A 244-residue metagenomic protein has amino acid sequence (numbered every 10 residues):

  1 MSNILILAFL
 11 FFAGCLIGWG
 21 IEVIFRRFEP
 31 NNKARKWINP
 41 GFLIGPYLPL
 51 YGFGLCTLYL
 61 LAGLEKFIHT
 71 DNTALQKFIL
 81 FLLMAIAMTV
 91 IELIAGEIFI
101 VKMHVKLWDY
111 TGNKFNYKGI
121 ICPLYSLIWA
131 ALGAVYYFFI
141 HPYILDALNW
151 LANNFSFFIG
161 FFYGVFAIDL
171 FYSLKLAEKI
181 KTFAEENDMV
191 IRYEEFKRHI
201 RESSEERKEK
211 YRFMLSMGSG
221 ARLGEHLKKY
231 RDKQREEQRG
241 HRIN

Functional and structural regions predicted by a protein language model:
M1-N244: Aromatic-rich, lipid-facing transmembrane alpha helices and their immediate juxtamembrane interface loops in integral
